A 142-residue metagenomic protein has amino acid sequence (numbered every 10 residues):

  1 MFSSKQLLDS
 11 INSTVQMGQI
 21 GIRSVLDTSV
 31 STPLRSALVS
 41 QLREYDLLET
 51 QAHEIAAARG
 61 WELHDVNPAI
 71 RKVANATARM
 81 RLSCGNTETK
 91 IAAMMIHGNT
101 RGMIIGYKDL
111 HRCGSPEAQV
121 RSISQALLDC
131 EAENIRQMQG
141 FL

Functional and structural regions predicted by a protein language model:
M1-S29, E88-G114: Alpha-helical bundle segments that constitute or directly flank the non-heme di-iron/ferroxidase center
S3-I11, T32-T50, E88-M95, E117-C130: Alpha-helical scaffold segments that form or flank carboxylate-/histidine-based iron centers
I11, G18, V25, L48 (+5 more regions): Amphipathic alpha-helices that form helix-helix packing interfaces
M17, S40-L47, V73, T77-M80: Long, non-catalytic architectural segments outside compact domain cores
S29, D46, G60-L63, G114 (+1 more regions): Residues at alpha-helix boundaries and short interhelical turns
S29-T32, A52-I55, R59, C113 (+1 more regions): Hydrophobic stripe of amphipathic alpha-helices that form coiled-coil interfaces
T50, E54-H97, R101-M103: Carboxylate-rich helix-loop segments that flank metal/cofactor sites and access channels in metalloenzymes
G98-L142: Preference for long, well-ordered alpha-helical segments
